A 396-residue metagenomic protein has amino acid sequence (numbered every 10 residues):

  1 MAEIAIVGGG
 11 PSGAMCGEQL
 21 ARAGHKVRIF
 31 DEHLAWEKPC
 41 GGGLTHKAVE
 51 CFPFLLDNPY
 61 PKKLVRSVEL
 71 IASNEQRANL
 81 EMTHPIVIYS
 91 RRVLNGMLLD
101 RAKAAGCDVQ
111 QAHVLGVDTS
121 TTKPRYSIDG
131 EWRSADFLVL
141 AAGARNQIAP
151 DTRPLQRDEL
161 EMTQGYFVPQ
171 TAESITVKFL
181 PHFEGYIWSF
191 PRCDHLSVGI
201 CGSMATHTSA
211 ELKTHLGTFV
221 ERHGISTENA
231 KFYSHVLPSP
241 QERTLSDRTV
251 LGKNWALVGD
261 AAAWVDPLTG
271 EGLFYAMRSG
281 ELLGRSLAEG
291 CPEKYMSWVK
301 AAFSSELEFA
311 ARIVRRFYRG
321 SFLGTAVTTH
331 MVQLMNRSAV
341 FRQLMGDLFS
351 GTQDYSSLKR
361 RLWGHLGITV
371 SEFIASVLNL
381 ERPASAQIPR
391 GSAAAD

Functional and structural regions predicted by a protein language model:
M1-G10: Beta1/beta-strand and adjacent pyrophosphate-binding region of the FAD-binding site in flavoprotein oxidoreductases
I4, G17, H25-V27, L138 (+1 more regions): Hydrophobic anchor at the start of a short beta-strand that flanks the dinucleotide cofactor-binding loop
G9, R101-A230, A263: Predominantly flavin-linked oxidoreductase catalytic cores and closely associated redox partners
G13-A14: N-terminal Rossmann-fold NAD(P) dinucleotide-binding loop
A21-C40: Glycine-rich FAD pyrophosphate-binding loop
G43-M97: A conserved beta-strand/loop capping segment in the N-terminal third of enzymes that catalyze redox or closely related
G116, W132, T206-S286, P292-M296: FAD/FMN-dependent oxidoreductases across multiple families
R285-D396: C-terminal helical "tail/cap" subdomain of flavin- and related membrane-associated enzymes
